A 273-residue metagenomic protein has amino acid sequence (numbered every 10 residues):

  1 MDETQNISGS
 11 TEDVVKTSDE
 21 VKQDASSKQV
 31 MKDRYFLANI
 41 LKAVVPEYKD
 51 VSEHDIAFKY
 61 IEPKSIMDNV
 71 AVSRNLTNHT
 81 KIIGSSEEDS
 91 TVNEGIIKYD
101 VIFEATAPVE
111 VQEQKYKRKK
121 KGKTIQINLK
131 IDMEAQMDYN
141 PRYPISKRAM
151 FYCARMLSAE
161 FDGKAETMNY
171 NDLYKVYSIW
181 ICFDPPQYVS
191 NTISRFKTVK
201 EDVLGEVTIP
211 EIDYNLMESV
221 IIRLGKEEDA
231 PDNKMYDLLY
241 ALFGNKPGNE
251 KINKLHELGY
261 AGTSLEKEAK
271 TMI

Functional and structural regions predicted by a protein language model:
M1-I273: Elongated, amphipathic alpha-helical interaction scaffolds
